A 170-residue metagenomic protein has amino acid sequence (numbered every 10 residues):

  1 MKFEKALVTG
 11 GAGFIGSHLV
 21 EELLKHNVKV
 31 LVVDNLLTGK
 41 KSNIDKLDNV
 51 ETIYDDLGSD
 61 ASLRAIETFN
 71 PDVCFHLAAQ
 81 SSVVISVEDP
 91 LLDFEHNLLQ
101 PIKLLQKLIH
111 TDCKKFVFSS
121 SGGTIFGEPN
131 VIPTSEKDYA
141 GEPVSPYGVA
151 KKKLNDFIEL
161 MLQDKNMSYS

Functional and structural regions predicted by a protein language model:
M1-S170: N-terminal Rossmann-like NAD(P)+-binding domain of SDR-like oxidoreductases, especially those catalyzing
